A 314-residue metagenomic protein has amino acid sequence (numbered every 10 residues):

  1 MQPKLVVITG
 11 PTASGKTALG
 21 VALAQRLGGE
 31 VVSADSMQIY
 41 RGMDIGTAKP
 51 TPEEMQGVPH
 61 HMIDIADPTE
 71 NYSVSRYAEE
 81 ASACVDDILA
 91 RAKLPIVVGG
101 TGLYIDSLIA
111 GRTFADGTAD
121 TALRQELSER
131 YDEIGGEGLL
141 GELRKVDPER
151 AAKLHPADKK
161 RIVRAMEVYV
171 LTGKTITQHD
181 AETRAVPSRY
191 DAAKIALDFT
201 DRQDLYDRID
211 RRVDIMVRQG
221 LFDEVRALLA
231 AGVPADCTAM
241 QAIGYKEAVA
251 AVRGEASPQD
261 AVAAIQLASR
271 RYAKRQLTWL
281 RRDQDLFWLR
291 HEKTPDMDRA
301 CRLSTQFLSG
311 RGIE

Functional and structural regions predicted by a protein language model:
M1-E314: Phosphate/pyrophosphate-binding catalytic cores of soluble transferases and nucleic-acid-acting enzymes
